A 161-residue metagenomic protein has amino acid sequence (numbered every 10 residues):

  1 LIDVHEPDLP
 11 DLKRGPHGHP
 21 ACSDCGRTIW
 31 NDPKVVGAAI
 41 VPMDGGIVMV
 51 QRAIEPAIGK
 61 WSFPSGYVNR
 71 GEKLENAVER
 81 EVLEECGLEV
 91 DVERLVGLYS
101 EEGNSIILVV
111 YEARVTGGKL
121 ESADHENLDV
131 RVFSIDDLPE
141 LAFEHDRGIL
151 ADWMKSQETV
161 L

Functional and structural regions predicted by a protein language model:
D3-A38: Acidic, metal-coordinating catalytic segment for phosphate/diphosphate chemistry, firing primarily on the Nudix
D24, R52, S65, A113 (+1 more regions): Active-site donor-binding loop signature of nucleotide-sugar glycosyltransferases
W30-N31, A57, E102-N104: Short glycine/serine/proline-enriched coil/turn segments at secondary-structure junctions
A38, G46, D129: Conserved beta-strand and immediately adjacent loop positions that scaffold enzyme active sites
V41-P42, M49, A113, V132: Conserved hydrophobic "DFG−1" position in protein kinase catalytic cores
P42-E84: Conserved Nudix-box catalytic region and its N-terminal flanking loop in Nudix hydrolases and closely related
V68-W153, T159-L161: Unchanged
